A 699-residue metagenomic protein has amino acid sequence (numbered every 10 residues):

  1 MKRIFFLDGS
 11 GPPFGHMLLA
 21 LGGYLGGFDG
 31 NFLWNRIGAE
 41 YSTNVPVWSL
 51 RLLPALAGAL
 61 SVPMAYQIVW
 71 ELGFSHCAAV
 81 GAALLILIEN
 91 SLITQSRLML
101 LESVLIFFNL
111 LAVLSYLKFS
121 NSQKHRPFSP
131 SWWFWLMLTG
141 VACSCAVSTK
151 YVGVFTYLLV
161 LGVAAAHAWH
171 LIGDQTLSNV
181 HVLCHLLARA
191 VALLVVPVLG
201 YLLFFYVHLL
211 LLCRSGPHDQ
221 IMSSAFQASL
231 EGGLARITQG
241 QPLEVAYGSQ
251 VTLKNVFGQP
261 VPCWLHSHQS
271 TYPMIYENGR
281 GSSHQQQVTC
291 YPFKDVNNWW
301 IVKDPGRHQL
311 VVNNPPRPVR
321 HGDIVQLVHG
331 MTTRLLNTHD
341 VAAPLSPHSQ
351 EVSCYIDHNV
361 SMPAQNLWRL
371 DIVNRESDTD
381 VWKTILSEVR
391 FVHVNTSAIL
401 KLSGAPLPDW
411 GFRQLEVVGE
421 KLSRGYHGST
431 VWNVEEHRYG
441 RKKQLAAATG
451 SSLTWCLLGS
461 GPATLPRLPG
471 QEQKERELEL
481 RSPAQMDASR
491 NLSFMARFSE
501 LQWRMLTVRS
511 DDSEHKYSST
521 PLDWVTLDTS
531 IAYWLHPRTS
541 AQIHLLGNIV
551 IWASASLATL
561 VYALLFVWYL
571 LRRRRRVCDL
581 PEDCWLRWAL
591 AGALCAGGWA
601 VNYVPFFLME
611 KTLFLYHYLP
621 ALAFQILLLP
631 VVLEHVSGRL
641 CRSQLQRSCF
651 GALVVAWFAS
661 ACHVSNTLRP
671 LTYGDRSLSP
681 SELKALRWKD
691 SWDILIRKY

Functional and structural regions predicted by a protein language model:
K2-A55, R538-I543: Interfacial juxtamembrane loops and adjacent helix segments that form the catalytic/substrate-binding surfaces
G11, S91-L105, T149-V152: Short acidic/glycine- and proline-prone juxtamembrane loop motifs at membrane-interface regions of multi-pass membrane
W48, L52-G73, L111: Transmembrane-helix motifs of polytopic, lipid-linked glycan transferases
M64-Q67, V104-F128, V141-A142, H167 (+1 more regions): Specific aromatic-rich, kink-prone transmembrane helix
A82-L87, T94, C143, V147: Short helix- or helix-capping micro-motifs that position conserved polar/aromatic residues at function-defining sites
I106, L138, V152-H167: Transmembrane-embedded, aromatic-rich helix segments that form part of the hydrophobic channel/pocket engaging
S122-Q123, P127, W135, A168 (+9 more regions): Transmembrane helical bundles and short interhelical boundary loops of multi-pass, membrane-embedded
L209-S493: Lectin-like carbohydrate-binding module/patch detector with strong preference for beta-trefoil
